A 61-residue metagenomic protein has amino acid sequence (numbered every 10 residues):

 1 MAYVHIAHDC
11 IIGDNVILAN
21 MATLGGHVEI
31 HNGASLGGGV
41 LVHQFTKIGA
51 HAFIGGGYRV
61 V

Functional and structural regions predicted by a protein language model:
M1-V61: Structural signal for interior beta-strand "rungs" in well-ordered beta-sheet cores of soluble enzyme domains
